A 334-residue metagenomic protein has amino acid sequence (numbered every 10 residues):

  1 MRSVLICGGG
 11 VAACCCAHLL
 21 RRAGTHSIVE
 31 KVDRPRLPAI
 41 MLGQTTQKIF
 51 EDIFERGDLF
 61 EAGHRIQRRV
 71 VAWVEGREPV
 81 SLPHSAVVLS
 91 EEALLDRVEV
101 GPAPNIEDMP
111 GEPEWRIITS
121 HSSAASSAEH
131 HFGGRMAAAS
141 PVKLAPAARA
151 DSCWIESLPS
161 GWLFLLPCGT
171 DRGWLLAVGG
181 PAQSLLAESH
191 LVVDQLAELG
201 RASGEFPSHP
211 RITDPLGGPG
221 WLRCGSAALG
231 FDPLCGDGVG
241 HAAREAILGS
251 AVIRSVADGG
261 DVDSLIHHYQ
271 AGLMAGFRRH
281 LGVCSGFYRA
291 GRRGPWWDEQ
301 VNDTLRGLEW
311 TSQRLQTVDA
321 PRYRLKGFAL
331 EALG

Functional and structural regions predicted by a protein language model:
M1-A12: Beta1/beta-strand and adjacent pyrophosphate-binding region of the FAD-binding site in flavoprotein oxidoreductases
V4, H26, E114-R116, L222: Hydrophobic "anchor" residues on beta-strands that sit immediately upstream of conserved functional sites
C7-G9, H18-I40: Glycine-rich FAD pyrophosphate-binding loop
G9, V100-R201, P210-T213: Predominantly flavin-linked oxidoreductase catalytic cores and closely associated redox partners
H18, R22, V100, I155 (+2 more regions): Short, well-ordered alpha-helices that flank and scaffold nucleotide-derived cofactor binding pockets
T45-P141: Conserved N-terminal helical subregion
P181-H267: FAD/FMN-dependent oxidoreductases across multiple families
R254-G334: C-terminal helical "tail/cap" subdomain of flavin- and related membrane-associated enzymes
